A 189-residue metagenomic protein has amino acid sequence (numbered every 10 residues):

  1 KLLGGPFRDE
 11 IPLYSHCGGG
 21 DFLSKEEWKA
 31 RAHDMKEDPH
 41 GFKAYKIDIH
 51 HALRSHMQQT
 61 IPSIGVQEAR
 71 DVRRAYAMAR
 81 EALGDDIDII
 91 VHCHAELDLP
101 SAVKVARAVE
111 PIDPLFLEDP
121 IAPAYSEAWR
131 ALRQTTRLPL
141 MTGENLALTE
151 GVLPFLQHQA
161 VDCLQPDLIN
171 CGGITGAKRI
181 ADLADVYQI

Functional and structural regions predicted by a protein language model:
K1: Metal- or metallocofactor-binding catalytic centers and their adjacent structured scaffolds across diverse enzyme
F7-I11: Short, conserved phosphate-binding/catalytic loop or strand-edge motifs used in phosphoryl-/nucleotidyl-transfer
S15-R130: Metal-dependent enolase-superfamily TIM-barrel catalytic cores that perform enediolate-based chemistry
V72, P120-P123, T142-L153, L168-G176: A general structural motif
L83-D85, R107-L115, A131-L140, L156-Q165 (+1 more regions): Glycine-enriched alpha-helix->loop->beta-strand junction motifs that scaffold or abut catalytic
L97-A108, E127, A147-Q159, A177-A181: Catalytic cores of alpha/beta
L99-V103, V109, L168-T175, D185-I189: Hydrophobic, well-ordered secondary-structure scaffolds
